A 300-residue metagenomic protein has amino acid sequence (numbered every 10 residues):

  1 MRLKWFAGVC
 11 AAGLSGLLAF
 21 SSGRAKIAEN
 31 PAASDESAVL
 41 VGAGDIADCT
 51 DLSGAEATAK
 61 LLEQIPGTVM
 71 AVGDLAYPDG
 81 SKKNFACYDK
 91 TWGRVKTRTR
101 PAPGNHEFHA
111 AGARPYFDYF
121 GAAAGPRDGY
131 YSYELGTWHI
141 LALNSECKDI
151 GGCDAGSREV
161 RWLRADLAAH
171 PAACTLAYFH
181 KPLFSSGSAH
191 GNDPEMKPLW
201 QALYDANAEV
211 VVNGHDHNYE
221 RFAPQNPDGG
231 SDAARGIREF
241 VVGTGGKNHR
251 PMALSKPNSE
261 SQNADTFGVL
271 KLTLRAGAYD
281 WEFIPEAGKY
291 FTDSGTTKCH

Functional and structural regions predicted by a protein language model:
M1-G8: N-terminal Sec-pathway targeting helices
G8-L17: Bacterial N-terminal signal peptides
F20-K26: Hydrophobic single-pass membrane-insertion segments
K26-A86, G156-R158, A165, S185-S186: N-terminal active-site segment of His-dependent metallophosphoesterases
L40-G42, V69-A71, P101-A102, A177 (+1 more regions): Residue-level marker for buried hydrophobic side chains located in beta-strands that build the well-ordered beta-sheet
D45, G73-D74, G104-N105, L143 (+2 more regions): Active-site glycine-centered loops adjacent to acidic/histidine catalytic or metal-binding residues that shape
E63, K82-T175, H190-V210, N218-R275: Extended active-site neighborhood of metal-dependent phosphoesterases/phosphodiesterases
W281-T292: Short, solvent-exposed aromatic-acidic interface loops
